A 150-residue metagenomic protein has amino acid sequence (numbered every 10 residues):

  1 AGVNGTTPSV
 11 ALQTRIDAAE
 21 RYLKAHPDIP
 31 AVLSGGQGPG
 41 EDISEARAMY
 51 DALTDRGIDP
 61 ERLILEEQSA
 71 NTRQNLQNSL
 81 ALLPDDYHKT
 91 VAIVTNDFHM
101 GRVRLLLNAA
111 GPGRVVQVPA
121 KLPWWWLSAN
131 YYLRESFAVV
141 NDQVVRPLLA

Functional and structural regions predicted by a protein language model:
A1-Y132: A structural signal for short, hydrophobic/glycine-enriched beta-strand patches
S128-A150: A transmembrane-helix-recognition feature enriched in membrane-embedded lipid enzymes and envelope glyco-/phospholipid
